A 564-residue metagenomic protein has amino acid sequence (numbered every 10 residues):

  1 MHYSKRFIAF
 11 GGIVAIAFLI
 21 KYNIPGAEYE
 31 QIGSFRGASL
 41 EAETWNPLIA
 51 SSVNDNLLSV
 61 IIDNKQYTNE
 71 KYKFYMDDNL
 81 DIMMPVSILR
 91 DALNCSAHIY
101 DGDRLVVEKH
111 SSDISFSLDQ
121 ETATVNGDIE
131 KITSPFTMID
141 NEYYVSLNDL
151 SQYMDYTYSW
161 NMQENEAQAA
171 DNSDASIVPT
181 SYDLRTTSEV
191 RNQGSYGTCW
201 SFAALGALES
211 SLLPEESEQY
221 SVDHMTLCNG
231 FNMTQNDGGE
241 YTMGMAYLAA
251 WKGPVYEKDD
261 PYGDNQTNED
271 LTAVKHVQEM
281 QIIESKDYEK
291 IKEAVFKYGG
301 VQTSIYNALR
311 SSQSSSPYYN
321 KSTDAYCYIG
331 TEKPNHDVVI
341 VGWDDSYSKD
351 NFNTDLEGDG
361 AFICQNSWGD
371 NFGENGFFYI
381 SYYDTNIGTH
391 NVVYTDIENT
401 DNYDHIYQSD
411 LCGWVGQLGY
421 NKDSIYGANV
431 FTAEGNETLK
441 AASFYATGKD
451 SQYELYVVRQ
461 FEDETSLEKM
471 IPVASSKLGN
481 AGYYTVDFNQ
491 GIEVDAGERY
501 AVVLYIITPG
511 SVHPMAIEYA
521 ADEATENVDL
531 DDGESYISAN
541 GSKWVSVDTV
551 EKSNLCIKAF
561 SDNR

Functional and structural regions predicted by a protein language model:
Y3-G26: Sec-dependent N-terminal signal peptides of Gram-positive bacterial secreted proteins and lipoproteins
F18-T180: Primary recognition of N-terminal secretory signal peptides and signal-anchoring hydrophobic helices
D77-N79, M138-D140, F296, E357 (+4 more regions): Surface-exposed coil/turn segments at beta-strand junctions on protein surfaces, enriched
S87, H110-S112, E121, A308 (+3 more regions): Solvent-exposed coil/turn segments that connect beta secondary-structure elements in extracytoplasmic/periplasmic
L89, L150, A474-S475, N554: Extracellular/oxidizing-compartment recognition motifs
Q168-K440, Y445-S476, M515-Y519: Catalytic-core signature of thiol
D450-L530: Aromatic- and Gly/Pro-enriched, solvent-exposed loop/edge beta-strand patches characteristic of beta-rich domains
Y505-R564: Short, surface-exposed beta-strand/loop patches at domain edges that form aromatic-rich interfacial subsites
